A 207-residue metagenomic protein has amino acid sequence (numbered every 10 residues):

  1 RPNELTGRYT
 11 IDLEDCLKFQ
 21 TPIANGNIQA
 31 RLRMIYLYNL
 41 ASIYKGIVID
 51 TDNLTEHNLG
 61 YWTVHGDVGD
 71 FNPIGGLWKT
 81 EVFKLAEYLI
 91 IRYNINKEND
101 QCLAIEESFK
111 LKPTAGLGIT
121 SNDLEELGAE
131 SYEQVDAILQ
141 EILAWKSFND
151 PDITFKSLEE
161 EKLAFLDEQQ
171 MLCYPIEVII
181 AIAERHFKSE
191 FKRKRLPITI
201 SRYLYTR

Functional and structural regions predicted by a protein language model:
R1-R207: ATP/NTP-dependent adenylation/nucleotidyl-transfer catalytic domains that generate, transfer, or process NMP-activated
